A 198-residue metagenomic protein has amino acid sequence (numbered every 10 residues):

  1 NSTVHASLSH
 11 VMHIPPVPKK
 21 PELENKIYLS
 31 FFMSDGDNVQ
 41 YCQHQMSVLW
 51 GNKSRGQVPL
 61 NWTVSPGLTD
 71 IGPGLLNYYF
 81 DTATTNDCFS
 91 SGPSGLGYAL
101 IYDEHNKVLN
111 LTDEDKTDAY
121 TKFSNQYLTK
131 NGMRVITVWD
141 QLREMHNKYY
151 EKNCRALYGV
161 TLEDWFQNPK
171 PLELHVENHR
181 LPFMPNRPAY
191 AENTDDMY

Functional and structural regions predicted by a protein language model:
N1-P15, A119-Y198: Active-site-adjacent pocket scaffolds in enzyme catalytic domains
N1-R55: Non-catalytic propeptide/linker segments at domain boundaries
L29-F31, V58-L60, V64, F89-S94 (+3 more regions): Hydrophobic faces of well-ordered beta-strands that scaffold small-molecule active sites in alpha/beta enzyme cores
Q43-L49, G72-T84, K170, D196-M197: Alpha-helical scaffolding within the catalytic cores of extracellular/periplasmic polymer-degrading hydrolases
T63-M145: Metal-dependent polysaccharide deacetylase catalytic core of the NodB/CE4 family, i.e., the active-site-bearing domain
